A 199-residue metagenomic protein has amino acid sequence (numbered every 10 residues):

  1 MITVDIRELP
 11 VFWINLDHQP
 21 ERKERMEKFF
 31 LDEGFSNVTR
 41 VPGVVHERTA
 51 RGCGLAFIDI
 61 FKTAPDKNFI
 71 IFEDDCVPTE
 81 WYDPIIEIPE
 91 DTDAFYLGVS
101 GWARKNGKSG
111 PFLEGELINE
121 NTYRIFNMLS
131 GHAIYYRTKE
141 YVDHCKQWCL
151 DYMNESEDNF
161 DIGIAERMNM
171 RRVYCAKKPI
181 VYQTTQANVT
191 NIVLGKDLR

Functional and structural regions predicted by a protein language model:
M1-F72, C76-R199: An acidic/histidine-cluster motif and surrounding catalytic segment that typifies divalent-metal-assisted enzyme active
